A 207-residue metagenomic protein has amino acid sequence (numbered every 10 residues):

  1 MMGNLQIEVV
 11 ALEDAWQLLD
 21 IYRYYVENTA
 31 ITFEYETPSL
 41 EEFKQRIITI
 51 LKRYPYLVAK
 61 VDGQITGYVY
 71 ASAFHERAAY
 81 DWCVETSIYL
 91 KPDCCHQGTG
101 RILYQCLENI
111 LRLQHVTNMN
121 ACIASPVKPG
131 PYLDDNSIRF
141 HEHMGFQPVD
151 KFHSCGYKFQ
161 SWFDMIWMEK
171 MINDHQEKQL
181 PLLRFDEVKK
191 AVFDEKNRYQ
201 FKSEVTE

Functional and structural regions predicted by a protein language model:
G3-L5, G63-Y68, F163: Glycine-rich phosphate/pyrophosphate-binding loop shared by adenosine-nucleotide-utilizing enzymes
Q6-L18: A short beta-loop-alpha structural element at the N-terminal edge of CoA-dependent acyl/N-acetyltransferase catalytic
L19, R23-R46: Conserved GNAT-fold acetyl-CoA-binding loop/helix
P38-D93, Q105, I110, Q114 (+1 more regions): Acetyl-CoA-dependent GNAT
S87-H96, I123-K128: A short, internal acetyl-CoA/4′-phosphopantetheine-binding micro-motif in the GNAT/acyltransferase core
H96-R112, D135-R139: Conserved acetyl-CoA-binding loop-helix of GNAT-fold acetyltransferases
L111-L133: Conserved GNAT acetyl-CoA-binding A-motif
C122-A124, I138, E142-S161, N173-D174 (+1 more regions): Conserved catalytic-core motifs of GNAT/GCN5-like acyltransferases
